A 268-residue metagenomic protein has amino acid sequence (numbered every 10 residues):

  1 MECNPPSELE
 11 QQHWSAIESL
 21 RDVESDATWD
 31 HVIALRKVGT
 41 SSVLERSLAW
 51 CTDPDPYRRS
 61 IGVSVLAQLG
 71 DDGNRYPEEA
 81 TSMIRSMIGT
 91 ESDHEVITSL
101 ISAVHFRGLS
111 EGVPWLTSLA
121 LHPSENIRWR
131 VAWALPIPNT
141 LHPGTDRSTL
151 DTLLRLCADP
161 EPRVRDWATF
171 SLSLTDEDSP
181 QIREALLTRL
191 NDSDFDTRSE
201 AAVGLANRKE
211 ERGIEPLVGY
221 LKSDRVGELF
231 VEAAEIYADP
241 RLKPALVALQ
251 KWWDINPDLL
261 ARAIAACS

Functional and structural regions predicted by a protein language model:
C3-I17, V38-T52, D72-G89, L109-L121 (+4 more regions): Amphipathic alpha-helical scaffolding segments comprising HEAT/armadillo-like alpha-solenoid repeats
D22-S25, P56-Y57, D93-E95, S110 (+6 more regions): Alpha-helix N-cap/helix-start positions at coil->helix boundaries
S25-A34, L48-A49, P56-D71, T98-A103 (+1 more regions): Non-membrane alpha-helical segments in proteins
D30, R46, I61, M83 (+12 more regions): Alpha-solenoid helical repeat scaffolds
L121-P123, I127-R130, A134, H142: Extended amphipathic alpha-helical coiled-coil/heptad-repeat regions
I137-T140, P162, W167-L174, E184 (+2 more regions): Alpha-helical adaptor scaffolds
V247-S268: Eukaryotic acidic, Ser/Thr-rich intrinsically disordered low-complexity regions
